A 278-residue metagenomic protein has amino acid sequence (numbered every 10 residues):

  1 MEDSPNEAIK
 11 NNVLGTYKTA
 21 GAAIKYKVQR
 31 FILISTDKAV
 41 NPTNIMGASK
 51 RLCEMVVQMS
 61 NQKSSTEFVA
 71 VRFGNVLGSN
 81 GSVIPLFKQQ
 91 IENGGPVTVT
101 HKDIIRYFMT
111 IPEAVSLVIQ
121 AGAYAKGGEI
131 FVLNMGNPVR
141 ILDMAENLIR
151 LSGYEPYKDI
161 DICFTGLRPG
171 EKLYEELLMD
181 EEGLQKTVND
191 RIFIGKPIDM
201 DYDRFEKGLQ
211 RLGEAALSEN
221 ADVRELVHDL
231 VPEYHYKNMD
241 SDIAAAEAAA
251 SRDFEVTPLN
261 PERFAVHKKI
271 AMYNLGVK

Functional and structural regions predicted by a protein language model:
M1-P5, D37-P42, V99-D103, E129-F131: Glycine- and acidic
D3-E54, M59-N61: Conserved Rossmann-fold NAD(P)-dependent oxidoreductase catalytic core, especially the SDR/UDP-sugar
M55-N75, N80-K278: Strand-loop microenvironment adjacent to phosphate/nucleotide-handling motifs in alpha/beta enzyme folds
